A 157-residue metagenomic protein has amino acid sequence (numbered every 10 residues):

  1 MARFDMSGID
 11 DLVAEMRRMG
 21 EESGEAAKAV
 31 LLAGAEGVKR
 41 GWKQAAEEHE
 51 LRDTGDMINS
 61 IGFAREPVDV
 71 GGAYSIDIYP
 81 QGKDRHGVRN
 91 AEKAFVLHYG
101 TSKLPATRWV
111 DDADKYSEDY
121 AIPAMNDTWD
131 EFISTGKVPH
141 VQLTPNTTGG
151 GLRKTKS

Functional and structural regions predicted by a protein language model:
M1-Y79, K93-S157: Short, Lys/Arg-rich flexible segments
